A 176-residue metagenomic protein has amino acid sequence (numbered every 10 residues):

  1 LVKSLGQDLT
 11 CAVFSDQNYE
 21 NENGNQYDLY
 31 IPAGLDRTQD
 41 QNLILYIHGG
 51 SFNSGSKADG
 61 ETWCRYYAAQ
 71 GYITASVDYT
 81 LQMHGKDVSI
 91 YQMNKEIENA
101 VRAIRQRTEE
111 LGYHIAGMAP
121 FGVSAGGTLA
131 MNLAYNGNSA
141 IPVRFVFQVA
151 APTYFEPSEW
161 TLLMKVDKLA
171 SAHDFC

Functional and structural regions predicted by a protein language model:
L1-C176: Alpha/beta-hydrolase superfamily serine-hydrolase fold, recognizing
